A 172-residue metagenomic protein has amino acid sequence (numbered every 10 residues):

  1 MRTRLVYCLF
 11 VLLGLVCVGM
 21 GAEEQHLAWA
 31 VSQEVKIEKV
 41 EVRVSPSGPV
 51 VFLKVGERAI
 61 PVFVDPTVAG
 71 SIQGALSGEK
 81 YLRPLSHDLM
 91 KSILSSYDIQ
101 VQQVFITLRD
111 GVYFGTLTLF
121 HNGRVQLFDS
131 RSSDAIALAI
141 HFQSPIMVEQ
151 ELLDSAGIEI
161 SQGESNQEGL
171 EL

Functional and structural regions predicted by a protein language model:
M1-L9: Bacterial N-terminal signal peptides that target proteins for export
C8-C17: Bacterial N-terminal signal peptides
E23-L172: Divalent-cation
